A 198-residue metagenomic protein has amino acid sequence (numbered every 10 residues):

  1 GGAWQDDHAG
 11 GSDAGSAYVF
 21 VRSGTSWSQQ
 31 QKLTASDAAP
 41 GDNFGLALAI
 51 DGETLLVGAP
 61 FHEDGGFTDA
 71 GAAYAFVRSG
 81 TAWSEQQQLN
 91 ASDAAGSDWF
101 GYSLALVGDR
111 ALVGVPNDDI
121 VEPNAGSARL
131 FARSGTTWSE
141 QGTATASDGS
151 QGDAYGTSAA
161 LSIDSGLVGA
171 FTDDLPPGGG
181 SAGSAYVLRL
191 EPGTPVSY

Functional and structural regions predicted by a protein language model:
G1-Y198: Conserved beta-strand/short-helix segments that make up beta-rich extracellular adhesion/recognition modules
